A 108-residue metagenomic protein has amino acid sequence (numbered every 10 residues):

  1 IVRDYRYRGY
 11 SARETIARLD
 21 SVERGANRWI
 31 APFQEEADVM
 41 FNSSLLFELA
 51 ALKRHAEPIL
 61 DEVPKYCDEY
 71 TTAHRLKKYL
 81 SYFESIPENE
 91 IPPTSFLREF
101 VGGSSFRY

Functional and structural regions predicted by a protein language model:
I1-Y108: Conserved NTP phosphate-binding and transfer environment spanning the P-loop NTPase/kinase superfamily
